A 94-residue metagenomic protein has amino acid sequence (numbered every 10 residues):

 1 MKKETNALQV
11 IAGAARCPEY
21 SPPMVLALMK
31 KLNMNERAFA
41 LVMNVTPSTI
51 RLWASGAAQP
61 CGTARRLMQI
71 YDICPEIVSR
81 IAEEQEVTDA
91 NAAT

Functional and structural regions predicted by a protein language model:
M1-Y20, I77-T94: N-terminal flexible/basic segments that precede or flank functional cores
A12-L32, Q69: A short, Lys/Arg-rich alpha-helix, primarily the initiator
R37-L41: Short alpha-helical "recognition helix" segments of helix-turn-helix
V45-P60: Recognition helix of helix-turn-helix/homeodomain-like DNA-binding domains that insert into the DNA major groove
G62-R80: DNA major-groove recognition helix of helix-turn-helix/homeodomain DNA-binding modules
